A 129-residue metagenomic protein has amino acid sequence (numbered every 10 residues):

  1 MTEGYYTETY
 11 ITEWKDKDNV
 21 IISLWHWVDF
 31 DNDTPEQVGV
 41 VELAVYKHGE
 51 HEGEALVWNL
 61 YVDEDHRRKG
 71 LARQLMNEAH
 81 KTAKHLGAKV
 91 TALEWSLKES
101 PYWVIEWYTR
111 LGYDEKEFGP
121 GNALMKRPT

Functional and structural regions predicted by a protein language model:
M1-W58, T82, F118-G119: Acetyl-CoA-dependent GNAT
A44, M125-T129: Short beta-strand-to-coil "C-cap" segments at the C-terminal boundary of structured domains/repeats, marking
Y46-H48, D65, K98: Short coil/turn motifs at secondary-structure junctions
W58, D63, S96-K98: Residue-level recognition of the GNAT/N-acetyltransferase active site
V62, R68-K81, R110: Conserved acetyl-CoA-binding loop-helix of GNAT-fold acetyltransferases
A88-V90: Short, high-confidence coil segments that cap the C-terminus of an alpha-helix and link into the following beta-strand
A92-I105, G121-A123: Conserved beta-strand-loop-alpha-helix junction that forms the acyl-donor binding cleft
Y108-G119: Conserved acetyl-CoA-binding loop of GNAT-fold acetyltransferases
